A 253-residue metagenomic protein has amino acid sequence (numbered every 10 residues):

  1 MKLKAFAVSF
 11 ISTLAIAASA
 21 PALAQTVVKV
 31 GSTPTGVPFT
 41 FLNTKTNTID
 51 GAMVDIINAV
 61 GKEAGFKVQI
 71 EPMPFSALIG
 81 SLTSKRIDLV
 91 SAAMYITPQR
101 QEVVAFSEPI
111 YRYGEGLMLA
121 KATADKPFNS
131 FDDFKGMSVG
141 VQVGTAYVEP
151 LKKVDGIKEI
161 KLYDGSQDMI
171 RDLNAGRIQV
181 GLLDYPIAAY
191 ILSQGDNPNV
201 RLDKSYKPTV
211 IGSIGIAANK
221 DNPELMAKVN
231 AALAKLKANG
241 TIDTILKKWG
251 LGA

Functional and structural regions predicted by a protein language model:
Q25-M94, E102, N239: Extracytoplasmic small-molecule ligand-binding "clamshell" domains of the periplasmic binding protein/Venus flytrap
P34, R112-G116, L192-N230, L251-A253: Periplasmic-binding protein-like
T40-N43, I57-F66, F131, G144-D164 (+3 more regions): Ligand-binding cleft/hinge of the Venus flytrap
V54, I70-G80, K126, K161-A175: Short helix-initiation/N-cap motifs at beta->coil->alpha
V54-E63, A122-T123, S138, V143-T145 (+1 more regions): Extended ligand-binding regions for polar small-molecule ligands
G65-K67, S84-A92, M137-S138, N174-L183 (+2 more regions): Alpha-to-beta junction loops
A77-G80, A93-E102, P150-K153, Q179-V210: A ligand-binding cleft/hinge motif common to bilobed small-molecule-binding domains
A120-S138: Flexible hinge/capping segments at coil-to-helix
